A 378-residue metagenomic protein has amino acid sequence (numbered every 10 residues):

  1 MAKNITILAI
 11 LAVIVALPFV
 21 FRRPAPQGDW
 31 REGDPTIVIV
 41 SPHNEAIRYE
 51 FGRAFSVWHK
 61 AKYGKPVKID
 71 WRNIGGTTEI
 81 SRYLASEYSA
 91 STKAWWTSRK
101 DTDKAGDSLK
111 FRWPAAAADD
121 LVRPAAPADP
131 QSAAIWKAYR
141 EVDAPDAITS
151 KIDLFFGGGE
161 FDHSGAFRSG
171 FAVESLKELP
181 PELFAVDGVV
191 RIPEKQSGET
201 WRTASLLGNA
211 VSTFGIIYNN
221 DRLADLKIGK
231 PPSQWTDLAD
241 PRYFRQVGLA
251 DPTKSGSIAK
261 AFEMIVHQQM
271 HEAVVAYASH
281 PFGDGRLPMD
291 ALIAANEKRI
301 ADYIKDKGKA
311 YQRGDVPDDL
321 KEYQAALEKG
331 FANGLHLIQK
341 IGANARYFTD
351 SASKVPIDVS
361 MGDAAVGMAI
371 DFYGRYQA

Functional and structural regions predicted by a protein language model:
N4-F21: Hydrophobic membrane-insertion alpha-helices, especially the h-region of bacterial N-terminal signal peptides
R22-G165, S169, P356-I357: Early extracytoplasmic/lumenal segment of secretory-pathway proteins
V38-S41, D70-R72, D153-G157, G208 (+5 more regions): Structural recognition of the beta-strand scaffold that forms the well-ordered cores of secreted hydrolase catalytic
H43, I47, F51, F55 (+11 more regions): Stable alpha-helical elements in mature extracytoplasmic
V122-G157, F167-R168, A172-I217, T236: A structural signal for short loop-to-beta-strand junctions that line the ligand-binding cleft of periplasmic/secreted
S132-A138, E263-A378: Ligand-binding pocket segment of bilobal, Venus flytrap-like solute-binding proteins
S212-I228: Hydrophobic/proline-rich hinge and linker segments of small-molecule sensing/allosteric domains, predominantly
D225-R242: Flexible hinge/capping segments at coil-to-helix
